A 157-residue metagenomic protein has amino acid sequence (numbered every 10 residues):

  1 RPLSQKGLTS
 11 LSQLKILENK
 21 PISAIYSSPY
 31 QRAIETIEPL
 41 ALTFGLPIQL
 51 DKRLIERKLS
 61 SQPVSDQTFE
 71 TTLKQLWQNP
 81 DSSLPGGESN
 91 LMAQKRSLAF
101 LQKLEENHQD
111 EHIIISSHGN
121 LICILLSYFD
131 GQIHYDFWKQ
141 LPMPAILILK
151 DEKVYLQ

Functional and structural regions predicted by a protein language model:
R1-P2, L42-L98, K139: Phosphate-handling substructures
R1-P47: Active-site-proximal alpha-helix that buttresses catalytic centers in soluble enzyme cores
E18-P21, L104-H112: Glycine-rich phosphate-binding loop signature in dinucleotide/nucleotide-binding domains
S28-Y30, R53, S116-N120: Short, well-ordered beta-to-alpha junction loops that form the rim of enzyme active sites and present histidine/acidic
A33-I34, L121-C123: Short, active-site-adjacent cap segments at secondary-structure transitions
P39, I124-Y128: Active-site signature of alpha/beta-hydrolase-fold catalytic machinery across serine- and Asp/Cys-nucleophile hydrolases
D110-S116, I146: Residue-level preference for the first positions of well-ordered beta-strands
D130-Q157: Domain-level recognition of soluble alpha/beta enzyme cores, biased toward histidine phosphatases/phosphomutases
